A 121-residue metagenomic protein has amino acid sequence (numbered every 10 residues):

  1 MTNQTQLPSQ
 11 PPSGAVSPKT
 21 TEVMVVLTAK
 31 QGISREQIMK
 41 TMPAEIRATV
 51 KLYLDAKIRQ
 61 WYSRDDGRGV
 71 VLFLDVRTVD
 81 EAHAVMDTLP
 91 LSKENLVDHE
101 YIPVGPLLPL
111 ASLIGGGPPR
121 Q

Functional and structural regions predicted by a protein language model:
T2-Q121: Conserved, structured core segments of small domains
